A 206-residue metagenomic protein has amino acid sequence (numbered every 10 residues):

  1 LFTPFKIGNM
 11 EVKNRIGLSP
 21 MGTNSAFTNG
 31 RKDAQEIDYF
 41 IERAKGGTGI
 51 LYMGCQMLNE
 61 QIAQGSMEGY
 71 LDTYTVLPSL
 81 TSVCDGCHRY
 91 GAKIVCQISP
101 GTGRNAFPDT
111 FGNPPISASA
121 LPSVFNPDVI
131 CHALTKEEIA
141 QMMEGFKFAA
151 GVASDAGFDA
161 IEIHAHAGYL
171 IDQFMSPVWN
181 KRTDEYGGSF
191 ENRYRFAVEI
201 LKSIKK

Functional and structural regions predicted by a protein language model:
L1-G101, P108, M142, A150: N-terminal capping/small domains of soluble enzymes
F2, I7, M53, G65-S66 (+5 more regions): Residue-level signal for pocket-adjacent positions within structured domains
T23, Q56-E60, L121-V124, A167-Y169 (+1 more regions): Short connector loops/turns at beta-strand edges and beta->alpha or beta->beta junctions
T28-R31, M143-K147, V152-S154, E185-E199: Active-site glycine- and acidic-residue-rich loops that bind and position anionic ligands or nucleotide-like cofactors
L51-G54, I94-I98, A156-L170, K205: Short beta-strand segments at enzyme active-site cores
E68-V95, P177-K206: Alpha-helix-loop-beta-strand connector modules within alpha/beta enzyme cores
L77, T110-S123, I130-K136, D172-E199: Active-site-adjacent beta->alpha loops and helix N-cap segments on the catalytic face of soluble alpha/beta enzymes
K93, S99-F158: Non-globular sequence segments
